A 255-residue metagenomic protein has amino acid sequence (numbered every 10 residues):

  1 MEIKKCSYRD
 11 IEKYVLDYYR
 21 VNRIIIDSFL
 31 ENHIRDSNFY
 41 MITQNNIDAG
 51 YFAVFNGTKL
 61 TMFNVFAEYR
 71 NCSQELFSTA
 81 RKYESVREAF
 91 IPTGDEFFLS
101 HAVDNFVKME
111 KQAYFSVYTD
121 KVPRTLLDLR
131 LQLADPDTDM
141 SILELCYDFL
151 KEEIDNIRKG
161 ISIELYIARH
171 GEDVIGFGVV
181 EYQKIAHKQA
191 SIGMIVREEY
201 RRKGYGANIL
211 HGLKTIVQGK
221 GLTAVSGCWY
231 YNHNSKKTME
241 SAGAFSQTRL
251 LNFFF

Functional and structural regions predicted by a protein language model:
M1-I25, Y114, D120-E153: Short amphipathic alpha-helix that is part of the acyltransferase structural core
Y18-F39, C146-G171: Active-site rim helix/loop that mediates acceptor-substrate recognition in acyltransferases
R23-R81, V174-A190, I195-E198: Conserved donor-binding loop and adjoining core beta-sheet/short helix segment in diverse acyl/aminoacyl transferases
F55-K59, N64-L129, F253-F254: Acyl-donor-binding surface of acyltransferase catalytic domains
Y69-R81, R202-V217, K236-S241: Conserved acetyl-CoA-binding loop-helix of GNAT-fold acetyltransferases
Y83-G94, V217-W229: Conserved GNAT acetyl-CoA-binding A-motif
M194-V196, C228, A244: Hydrophobic adenine-recognition pocket in adenosine-nucleotide-binding enzymes
S241, S246-F255: …primarily DNA-binding HTH/wHTH and HhH modules…
